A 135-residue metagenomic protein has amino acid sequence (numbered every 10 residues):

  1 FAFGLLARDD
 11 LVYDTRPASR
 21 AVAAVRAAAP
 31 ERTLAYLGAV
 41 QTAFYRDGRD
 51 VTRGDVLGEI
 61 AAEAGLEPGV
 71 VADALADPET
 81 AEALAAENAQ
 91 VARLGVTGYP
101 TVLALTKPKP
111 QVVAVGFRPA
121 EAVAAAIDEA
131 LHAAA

Functional and structural regions predicted by a protein language model:
F1-G48, R53: Structural alpha/beta surface segment adjacent to cysteine/selenocysteine redox centers across thiol/disulfide enzymes
A39-A135: C-terminal cap of thioredoxin/glutaredoxin-like
